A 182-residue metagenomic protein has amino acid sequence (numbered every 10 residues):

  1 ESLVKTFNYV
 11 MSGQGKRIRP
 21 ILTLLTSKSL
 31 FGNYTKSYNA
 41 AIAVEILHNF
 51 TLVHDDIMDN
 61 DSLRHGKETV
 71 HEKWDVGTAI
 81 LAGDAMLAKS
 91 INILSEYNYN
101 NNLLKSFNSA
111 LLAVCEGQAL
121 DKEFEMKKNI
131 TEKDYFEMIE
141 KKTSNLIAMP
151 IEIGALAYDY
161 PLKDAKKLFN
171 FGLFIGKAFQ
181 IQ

Functional and structural regions predicted by a protein language model:
S2-Q182: Mg2+-dependent prenyl diphosphate-binding active-site environment of isoprenoid biosynthetic enzymes
